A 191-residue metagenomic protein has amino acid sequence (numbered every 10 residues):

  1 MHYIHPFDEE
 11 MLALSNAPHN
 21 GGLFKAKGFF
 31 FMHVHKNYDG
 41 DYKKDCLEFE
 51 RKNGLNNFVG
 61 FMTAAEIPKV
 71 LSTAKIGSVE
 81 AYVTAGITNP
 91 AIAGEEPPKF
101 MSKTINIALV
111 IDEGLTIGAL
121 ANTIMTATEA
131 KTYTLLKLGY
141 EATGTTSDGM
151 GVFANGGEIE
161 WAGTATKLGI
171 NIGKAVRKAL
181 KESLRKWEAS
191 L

Functional and structural regions predicted by a protein language model:
M1-L191: Alpha/propeptide regions of enzymes that mature by internal proteolysis
